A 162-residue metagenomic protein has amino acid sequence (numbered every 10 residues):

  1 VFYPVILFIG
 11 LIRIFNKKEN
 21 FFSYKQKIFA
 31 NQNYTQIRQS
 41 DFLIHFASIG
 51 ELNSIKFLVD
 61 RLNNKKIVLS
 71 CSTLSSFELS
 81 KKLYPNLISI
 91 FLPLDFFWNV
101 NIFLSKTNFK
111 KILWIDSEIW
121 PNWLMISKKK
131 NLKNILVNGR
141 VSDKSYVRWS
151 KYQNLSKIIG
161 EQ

Functional and structural regions predicted by a protein language model:
V1-I12: A hydrophobic membrane-anchoring feature enriched in long, contiguous, low-charge segments that mark signal-anchor
L11-Q32, R38-Q162: Active-site and donor-binding regions of nucleotide-sugar-utilizing enzymes
